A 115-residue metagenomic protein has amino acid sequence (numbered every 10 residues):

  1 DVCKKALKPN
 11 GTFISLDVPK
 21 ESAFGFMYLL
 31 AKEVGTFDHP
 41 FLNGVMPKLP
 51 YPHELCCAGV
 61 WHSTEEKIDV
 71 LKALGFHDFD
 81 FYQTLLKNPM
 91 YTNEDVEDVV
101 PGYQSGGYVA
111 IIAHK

Functional and structural regions predicted by a protein language model:
D1, Y28-A31, D95-V96: Short, glycine/charged-enriched secondary-structure capping and boundary segments
D1-T12: A short glycine-rich, Lys/Arg-flanked "PGG" loop and its adjoining helix->strand segment in the class I
T12-N43: Conserved class I S-adenosyl-L-methionine
E21-S22, L85-K87: Positions that flank functional sites
K48-L55, L86-V100: Class I S-adenosyl-L-methionine
A58-F81: Short alpha-helix
L74-H77, E94-K115: Core SAM-dependent methyltransferase catalytic element
Q83-T84, Q104: C-terminal and late-domain segments of enzyme folds
